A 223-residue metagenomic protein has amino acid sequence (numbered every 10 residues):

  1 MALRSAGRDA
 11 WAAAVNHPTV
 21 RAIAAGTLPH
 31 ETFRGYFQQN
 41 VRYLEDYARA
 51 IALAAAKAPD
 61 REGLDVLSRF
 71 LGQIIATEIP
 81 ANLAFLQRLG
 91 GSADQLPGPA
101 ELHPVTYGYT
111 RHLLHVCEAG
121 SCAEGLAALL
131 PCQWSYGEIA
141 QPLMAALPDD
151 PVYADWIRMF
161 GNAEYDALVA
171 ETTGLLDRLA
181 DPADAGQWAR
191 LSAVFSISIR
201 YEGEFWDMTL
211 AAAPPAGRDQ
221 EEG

Functional and structural regions predicted by a protein language model:
M1-V20, A163-G174: Acidic, low-complexity proline/glycine-rich segments
R8-A13, L28-K57, A76-T77, A127-G137 (+2 more regions): Alpha-helical bundle segments that constitute or directly flank the non-heme di-iron/ferroxidase center
T19-A25, L113-H115, R178-A185: Short, charged/polar, low-complexity loop and linker segments that flank or interrupt alpha-helical bundles
T32, Y36-Q39, G98, S121 (+3 more regions): Non-transmembrane, amphipathic alpha-helical segments
I51-A58, L89, C117-G120, A140-L147 (+4 more regions): Secondary-structure edge/capping motif, primarily at the C-terminal ends of alpha-helices and the immediately following
L64-E164, S196, R200: Active-site-proximal alpha-helical scaffolds that flank and shape metal-associated catalytic sites
Y165-F195: Long amphipathic all-alpha helical oligomerization modules
R190-G223: Acidic, carboxylate-rich catalytic segments that either coordinate divalent cations
